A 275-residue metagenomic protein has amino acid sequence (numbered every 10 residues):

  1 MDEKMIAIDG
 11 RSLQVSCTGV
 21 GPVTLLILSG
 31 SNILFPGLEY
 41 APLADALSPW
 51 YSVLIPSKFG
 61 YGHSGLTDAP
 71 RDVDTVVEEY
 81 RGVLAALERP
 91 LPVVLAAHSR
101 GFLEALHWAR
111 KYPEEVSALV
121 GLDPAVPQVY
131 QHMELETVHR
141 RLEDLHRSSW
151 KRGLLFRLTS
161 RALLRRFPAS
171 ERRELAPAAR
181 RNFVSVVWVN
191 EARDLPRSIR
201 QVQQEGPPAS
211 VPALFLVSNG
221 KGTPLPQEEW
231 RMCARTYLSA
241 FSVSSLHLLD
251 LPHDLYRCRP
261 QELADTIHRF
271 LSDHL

Functional and structural regions predicted by a protein language model:
M1-S12: N-terminal cap/lid segment of alpha/beta-hydrolase-fold proteins
R11-H63: Conserved HGGG/HGGXW glycine-rich cap/lid loop of the alpha/beta-hydrolase fold
I55-A96, Y112: Active-site loop/oxyanion-hole signature of alpha/beta-hydrolase fold enzymes
V93-V94, A118-V120: Residue in the alpha/beta-hydrolase core beta-strand immediately N-terminal to the catalytic nucleophile
A97-G101, A105: Gly/Ala-rich beta-loop-alpha elbow adjacent to hydrolase catalytic centers
V120-K151: Flexible "cap/lid" loop of the alpha/beta hydrolase fold
L175-A240: Conserved serine/cysteine hydrolase catalytic core
F241-L275: Catalytic active-site module of serine/aspartate enzymes centered on a nucleophile-bearing elbow/loop
